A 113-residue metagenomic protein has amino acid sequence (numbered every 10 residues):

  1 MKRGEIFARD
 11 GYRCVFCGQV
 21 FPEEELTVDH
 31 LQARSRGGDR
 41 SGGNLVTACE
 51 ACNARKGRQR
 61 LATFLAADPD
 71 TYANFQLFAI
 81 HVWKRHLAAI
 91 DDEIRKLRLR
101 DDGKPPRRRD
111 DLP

Functional and structural regions predicted by a protein language model:
M1-E5, A33-D39: Short, intrinsically disordered, charge-biased short linear motifs at domain edges
M1-F16, A73, F78-E93, L97-R100: Short, charged surface segments at domain edges that flank catalytic/cofactor-binding sites
Y12, L26, T47: Cys/His-enriched microdomains
R13, C17-V20, A51-R55: Cys/His-rich metal-chelating microdomains
T27-L31: Histidine-centered catalytic micro-motifs used for acid/base chemistry in nuclease and nucleotide-processing active
R36-R55: Short beta-strand-alpha-helix junction that forms the catalytic/metal-binding core of metal-dependent nuclease domains
K56-F64: Short conserved catalytic/interaction loops centered on acidic-Pro-aromatic/His motifs
R108-P113: C-terminal, charged low-complexity interaction regions
